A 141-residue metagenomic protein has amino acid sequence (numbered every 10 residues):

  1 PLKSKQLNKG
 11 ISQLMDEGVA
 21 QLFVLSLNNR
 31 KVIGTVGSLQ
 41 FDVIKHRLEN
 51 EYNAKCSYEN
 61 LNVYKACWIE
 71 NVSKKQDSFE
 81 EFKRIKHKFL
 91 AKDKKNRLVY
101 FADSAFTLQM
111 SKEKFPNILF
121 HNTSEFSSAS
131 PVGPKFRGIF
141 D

Functional and structural regions predicted by a protein language model:
P1-D141: Structural and coupling elements of P-loop NTPases
